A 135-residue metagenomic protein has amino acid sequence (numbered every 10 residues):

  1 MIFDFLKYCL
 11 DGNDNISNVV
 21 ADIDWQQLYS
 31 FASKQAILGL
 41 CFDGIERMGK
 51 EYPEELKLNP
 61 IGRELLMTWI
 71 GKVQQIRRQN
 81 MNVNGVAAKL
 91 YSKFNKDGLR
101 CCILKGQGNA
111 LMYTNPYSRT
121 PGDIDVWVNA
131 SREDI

Functional and structural regions predicted by a protein language model:
M1-Y8: Charged, compositionally biased N-terminal leader segments and the immediate start of the first structured element
D11-K105: Helical scaffold of the NTase/Pol beta-like nucleotidyltransferase catalytic core
V86-I135: Active-site nucleotide-donor binding segment shared across nucleotidyl transfer reactions
